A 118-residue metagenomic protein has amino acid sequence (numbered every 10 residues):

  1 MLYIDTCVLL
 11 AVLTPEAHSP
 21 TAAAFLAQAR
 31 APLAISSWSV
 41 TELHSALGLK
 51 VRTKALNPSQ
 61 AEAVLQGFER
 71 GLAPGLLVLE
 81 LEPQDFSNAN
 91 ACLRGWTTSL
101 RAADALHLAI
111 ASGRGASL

Functional and structural regions predicted by a protein language model:
M1-S39, K50-L65: Short, well-structured N-terminal submotif of metal-dependent ribonuclease cores
Q28, L49-T53, R70-P74, V78 (+1 more regions): General structural signal for alpha-helix termini and helix-helix connectors
I35-T41, A103-L106: Aromatic- and histidine-enriched alpha-helix N-cap/loop-to-helix transition segments that scaffold the rims
H44, G48, N90-L93: Amphipathic alpha-helical segments within well-ordered protein domains
S45-R52, S112-G113: Short glycine/serine- and small hydrophobic-enriched flexible loop segments
E62-E69, F86, N90: Hydrophobic core segments within long, regular secondary-structure runs in both alpha- and beta-rich folds
L76-L118: Active-site neighborhoods of divalent-metal-dependent phosphate/nucleic-acid chemistry enzymes
